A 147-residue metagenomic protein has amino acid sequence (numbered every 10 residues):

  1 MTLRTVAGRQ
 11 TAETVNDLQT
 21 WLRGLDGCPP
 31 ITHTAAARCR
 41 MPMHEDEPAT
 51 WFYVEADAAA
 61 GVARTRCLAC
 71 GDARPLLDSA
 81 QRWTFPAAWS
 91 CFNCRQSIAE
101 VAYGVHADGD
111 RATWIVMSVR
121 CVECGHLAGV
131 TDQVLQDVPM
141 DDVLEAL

Functional and structural regions predicted by a protein language model:
M1, M41-M43, M117, M140: Detector for methionine-enriched segments
M1-A36, Q81-S90, A107-D108, T131-L147: Short, intrinsically disordered terminal segments enriched in charged and Pro/Gly residues
G24-P30, C91, V101, W114 (+1 more regions): Generic hydrophobic secondary-structure signal
H33-V62, D72-R111: Short recognition patches in nucleic-acid-associated and regulatory proteins
A59-A73, I115-H126: Cysteine-rich micro-motifs
Q96-L147: Long, contiguous alpha-helical scaffold regions
